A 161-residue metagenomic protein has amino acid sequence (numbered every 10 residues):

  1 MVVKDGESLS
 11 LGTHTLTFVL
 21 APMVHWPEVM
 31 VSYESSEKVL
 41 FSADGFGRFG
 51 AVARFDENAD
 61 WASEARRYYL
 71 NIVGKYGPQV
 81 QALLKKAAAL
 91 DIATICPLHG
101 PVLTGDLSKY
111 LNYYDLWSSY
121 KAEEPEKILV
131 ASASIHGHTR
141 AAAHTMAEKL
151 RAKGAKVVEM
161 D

Functional and structural regions predicted by a protein language model:
M1-S10: Active-site HxH/HxHxD metal-binding segment of metal-dependent hydrolases
V2, F18, E159-D161: A structural preference for short, hydrophobic beta-strand core positions in alpha/beta folds
K4, A82, T145: Short Gly/charged-rich anion-binding patches and loops
D5-G6, P22-V24, S134: Short, solvent-exposed coil/turn elements at secondary-structure transition points
L11-P97, L103-G105: Metallo-beta-lactamase
P101-V102, H136: Active-site-proximal loop/turn and secondary-structure-junction residues that shape catalytic pockets, frequently
L107-D161: N-terminal beta1-alpha1-beta2 submodule of the flavodoxin-like/Rossmannoid cofactor-binding fold
